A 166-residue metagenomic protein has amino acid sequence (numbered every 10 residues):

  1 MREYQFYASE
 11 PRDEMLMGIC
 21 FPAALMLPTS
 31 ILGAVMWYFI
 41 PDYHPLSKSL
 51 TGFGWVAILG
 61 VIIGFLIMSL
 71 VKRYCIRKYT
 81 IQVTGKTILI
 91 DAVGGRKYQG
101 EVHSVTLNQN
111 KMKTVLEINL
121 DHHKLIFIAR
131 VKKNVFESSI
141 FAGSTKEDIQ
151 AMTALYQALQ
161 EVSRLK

Functional and structural regions predicted by a protein language model:
M1-E3, I76-Y79, I90, F136-I140 (+1 more regions): A composition-biased, non-transmembrane "mature-region" signal
M1-S47, L165: N-terminal membrane-targeting/pre-transmembrane regions
E3-A8, Y98-G100, L125-K133: Generic detection of short hydrophobic beta-strand segments and adjacent strand-loop junctions
L27-S30, T51-S69: Canonical hydrophobic alpha-helical transmembrane segment
I63-G100: Conserved beta-hairpin
K78-I90, K111-K124: Alpha-helical membrane-embedding segments and immediately adjacent membrane-interface amphipathic helices
I88, G95-L116: Phosphoinositide-dependent membrane-docking surfaces
V115-K166: A membrane-cytosol interface segment of integral membrane proteins
